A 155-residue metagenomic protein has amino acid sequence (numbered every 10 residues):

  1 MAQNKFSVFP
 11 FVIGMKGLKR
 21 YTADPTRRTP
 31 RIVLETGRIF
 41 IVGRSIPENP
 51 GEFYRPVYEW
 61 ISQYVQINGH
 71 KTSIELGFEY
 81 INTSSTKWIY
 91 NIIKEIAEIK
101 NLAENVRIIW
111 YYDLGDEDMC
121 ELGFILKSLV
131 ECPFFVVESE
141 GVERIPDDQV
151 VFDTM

Functional and structural regions predicted by a protein language model:
A2-K5, V12, K19-T22, T26 (+1 more regions): Non-catalytic signal-transmission and effector/linker regions of two-component phosphorelay proteins
F9-V12, K16-Y58: STAS-typified acidic loop motif
K16-L18, E121-M155: A cross-taxonomic marker for long C-terminal extensions/tails that follow the last structured domain
T36, G69-S73, A103-R107: A general structural motif
V57, L76-L126: Amphipathic alpha-helical interaction surfaces in cytosolic regulatory modules
I61, V65: Extended lipid/amphipathic-ligand handling interfaces
N68-S73, I96-A97, D148-Q149: Mixed-charge, Lys/Arg-enriched low-complexity segments
G69, I99-E104, L129-V136: Structural alpha-beta junctions
